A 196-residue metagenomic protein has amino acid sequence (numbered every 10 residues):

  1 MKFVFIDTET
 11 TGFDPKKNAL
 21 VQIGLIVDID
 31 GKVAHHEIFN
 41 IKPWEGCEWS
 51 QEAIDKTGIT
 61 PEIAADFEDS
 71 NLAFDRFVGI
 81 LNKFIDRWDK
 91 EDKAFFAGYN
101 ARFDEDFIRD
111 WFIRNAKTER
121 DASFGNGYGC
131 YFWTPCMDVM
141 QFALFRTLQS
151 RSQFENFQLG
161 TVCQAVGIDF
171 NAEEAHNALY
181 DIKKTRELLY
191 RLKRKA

Functional and structural regions predicted by a protein language model:
M1-K2, V78: Feature recognizes metal-dependent phosphohydrolase scaffolds
K2, K16-V21, V27-I59, F84-A196: Metal-dependent phosphoesterase core characteristic of DEDDh/y 3'-5' exonuclease domains
F3-D7: Short, hydrophobic/glycine-enriched beta-strand segments
T8-K16: Short acidic, Gly/Ser-rich segments with clustered Asp/Glu that frequently serve as metal-coordination loops in enzyme
T57-F84: Metal-dependent phosphoesterase signature
